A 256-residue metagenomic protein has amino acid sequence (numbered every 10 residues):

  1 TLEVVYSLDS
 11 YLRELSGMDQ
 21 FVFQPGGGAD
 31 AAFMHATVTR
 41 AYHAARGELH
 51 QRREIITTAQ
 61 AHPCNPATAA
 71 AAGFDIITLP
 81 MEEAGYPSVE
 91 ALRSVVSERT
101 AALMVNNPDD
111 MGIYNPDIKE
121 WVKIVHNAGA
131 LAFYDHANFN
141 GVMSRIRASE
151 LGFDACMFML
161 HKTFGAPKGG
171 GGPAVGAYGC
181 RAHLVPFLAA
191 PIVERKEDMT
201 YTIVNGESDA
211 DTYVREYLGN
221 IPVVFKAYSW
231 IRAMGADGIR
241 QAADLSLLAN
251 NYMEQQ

Functional and structural regions predicted by a protein language model:
T1-G26: Conserved N-terminal alpha-helix of the aminotransferase class I/II PLP-enzyme fold
T1-V5, G28-A32, H62, G85 (+6 more regions): Generic structural signal for well-ordered, non-membrane alpha-helical segments in soluble metabolic enzymes
Y6-D9, R13, F33-R40, A70 (+5 more regions): Predominant activation on well-ordered alpha-helical scaffold segments within soluble catalytic domains
S7-S10, S16, S88, S94-S97 (+5 more regions): Generic serine detector
G17, R40-A44, R232-G235: Hydrophobic/aromatic-lined pockets within catalytic cores
D19-F23, H136, G238-L245: Flexible, glycine/charged-enriched surface loops at secondary-structure junctions
D30-Y201: Conserved PLP-enzyme active-site core in the AAT-like
F158-Q256: Active-site C-terminal subdomain of aminotransferase-like
